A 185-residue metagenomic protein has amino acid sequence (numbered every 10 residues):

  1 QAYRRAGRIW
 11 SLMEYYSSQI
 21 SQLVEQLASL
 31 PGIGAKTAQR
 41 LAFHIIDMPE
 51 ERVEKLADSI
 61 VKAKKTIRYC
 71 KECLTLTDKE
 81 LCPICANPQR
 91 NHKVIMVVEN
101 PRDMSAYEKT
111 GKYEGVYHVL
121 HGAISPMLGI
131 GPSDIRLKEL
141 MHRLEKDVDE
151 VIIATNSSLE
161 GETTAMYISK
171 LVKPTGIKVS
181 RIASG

Functional and structural regions predicted by a protein language model:
Q1-A6: Short Gly/Ser/Thr- and charged-rich N-terminal loops/segments that act as flexible capping/hinge elements
E14-I20, S29, Q39-M104: Cys/His-rich Zn2+-binding cysteine-cluster or related metal-binding knuckle/ribbon modules and their
Q26, L30, M48, A63-T66 (+8 more regions): Conserved, well-folded catalytic cores of nucleic-acid-processing and energy-transducing macromolecular machines
P31, E50, A63, T75 (+3 more regions): Conserved phosphate/pyrophosphate-binding and hydrolysis machinery centered on Walker-type P-loop NTPases, extending
A38, N87-T155: Extended interfacial segments that mediate partner engagement and assembly in macromolecular machines
E114, M141-I152, S157-S184: Long C-terminal interaction/binding lobes of large macromolecular proteins
